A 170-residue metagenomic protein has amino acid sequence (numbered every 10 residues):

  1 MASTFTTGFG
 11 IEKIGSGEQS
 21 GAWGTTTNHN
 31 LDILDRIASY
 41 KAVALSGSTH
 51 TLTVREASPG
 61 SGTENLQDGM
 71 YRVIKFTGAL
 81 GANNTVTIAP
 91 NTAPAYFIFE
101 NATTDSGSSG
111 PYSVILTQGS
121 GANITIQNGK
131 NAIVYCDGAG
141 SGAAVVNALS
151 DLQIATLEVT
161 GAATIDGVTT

Functional and structural regions predicted by a protein language model:
M1-T63: Extracellular "spike/adhesin" assembly and maturation modules and analogous cytosolic coiled-coil scaffolds
A2-F9, T77-I154: Acidic, glycine/polar-enriched metal-coordinating patches/loops that mediate binding to polyanionic ligands
Q19, T27, L66-D68, L80 (+1 more regions): Generic, well-ordered alpha-helical segments
N30-L45, K130-V145, T164: Extracellular receptor-binding modules and their adjoining Ser/Thr/Gly/Asp/Asn-rich linkers
K41, L45-T51, T117, A122 (+1 more regions): Intrinsic low-complexity, repeat-rich intrinsically disordered segments enriched in small/flexible residues
H50-N83, A93: Glycine-rich, flexible loop motifs
